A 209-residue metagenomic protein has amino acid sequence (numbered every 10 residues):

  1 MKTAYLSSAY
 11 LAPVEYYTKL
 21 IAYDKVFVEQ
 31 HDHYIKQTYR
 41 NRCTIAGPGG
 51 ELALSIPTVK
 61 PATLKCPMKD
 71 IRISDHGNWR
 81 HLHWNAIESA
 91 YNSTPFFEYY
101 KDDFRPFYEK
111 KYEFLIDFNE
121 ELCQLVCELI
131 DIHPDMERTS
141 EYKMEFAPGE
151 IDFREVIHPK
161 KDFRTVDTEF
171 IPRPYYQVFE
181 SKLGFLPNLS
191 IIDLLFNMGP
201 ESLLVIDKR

Functional and structural regions predicted by a protein language model:
M1-R209: Residues lining hydrophobic/aromatic ligand-binding pockets adjacent to catalytic sites
